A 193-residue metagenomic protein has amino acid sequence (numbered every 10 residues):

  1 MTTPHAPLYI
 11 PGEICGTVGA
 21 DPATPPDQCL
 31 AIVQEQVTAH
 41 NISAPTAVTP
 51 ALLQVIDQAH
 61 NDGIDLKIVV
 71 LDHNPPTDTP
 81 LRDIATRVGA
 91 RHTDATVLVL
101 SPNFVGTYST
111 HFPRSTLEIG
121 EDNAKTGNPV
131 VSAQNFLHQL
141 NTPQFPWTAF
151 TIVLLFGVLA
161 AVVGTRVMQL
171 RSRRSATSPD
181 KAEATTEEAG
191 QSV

Functional and structural regions predicted by a protein language model:
M1-D83, Y108-V193: A structural boundary signal for the start of the first folded domain, especially the loop/turn and N-capping region
I84-A90: Short, well-structured alpha-helical segments in soluble
A90-F104: A short, hydrophobic beta-strand-centered structural micro-motif
